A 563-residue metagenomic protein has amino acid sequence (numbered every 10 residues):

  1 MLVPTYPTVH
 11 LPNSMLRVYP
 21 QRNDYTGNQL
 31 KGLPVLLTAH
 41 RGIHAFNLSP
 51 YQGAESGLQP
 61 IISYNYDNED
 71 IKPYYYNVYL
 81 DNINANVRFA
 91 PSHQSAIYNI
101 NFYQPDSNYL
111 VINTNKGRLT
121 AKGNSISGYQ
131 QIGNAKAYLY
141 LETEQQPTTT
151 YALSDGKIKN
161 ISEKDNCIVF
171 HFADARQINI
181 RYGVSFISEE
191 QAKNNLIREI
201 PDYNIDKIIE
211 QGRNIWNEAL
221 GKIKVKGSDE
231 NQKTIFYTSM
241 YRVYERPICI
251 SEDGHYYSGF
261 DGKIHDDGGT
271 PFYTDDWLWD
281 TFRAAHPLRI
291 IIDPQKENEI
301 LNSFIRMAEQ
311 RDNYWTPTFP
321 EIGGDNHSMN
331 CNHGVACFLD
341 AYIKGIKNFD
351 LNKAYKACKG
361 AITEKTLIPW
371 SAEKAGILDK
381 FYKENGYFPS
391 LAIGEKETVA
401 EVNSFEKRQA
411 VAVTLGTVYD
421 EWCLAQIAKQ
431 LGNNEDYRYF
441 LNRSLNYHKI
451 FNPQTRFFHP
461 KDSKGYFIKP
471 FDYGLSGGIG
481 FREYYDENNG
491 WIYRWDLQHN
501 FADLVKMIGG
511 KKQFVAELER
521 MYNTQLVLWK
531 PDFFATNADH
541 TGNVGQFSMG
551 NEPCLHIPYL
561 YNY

Functional and structural regions predicted by a protein language model:
M1-A336, D340-L415, C423-K449, T455 (+3 more regions): Accessory carbohydrate-recognition regions in carbohydrate-active enzymes
D420: ATP-dependent phospho-/nucleotidyl transfer catalytic cores
